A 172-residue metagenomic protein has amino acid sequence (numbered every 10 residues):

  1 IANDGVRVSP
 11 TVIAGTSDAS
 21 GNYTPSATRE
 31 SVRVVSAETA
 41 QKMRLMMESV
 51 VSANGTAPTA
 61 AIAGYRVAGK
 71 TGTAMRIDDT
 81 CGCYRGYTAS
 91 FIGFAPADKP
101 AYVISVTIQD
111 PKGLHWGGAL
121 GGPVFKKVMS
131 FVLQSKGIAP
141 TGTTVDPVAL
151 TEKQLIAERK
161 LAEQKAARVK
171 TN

Functional and structural regions predicted by a protein language model:
I1-S31, M47-G137: Active-site beta-strand/loop architecture of penicillin-binding DD-peptidases
G21-R29, G122-N172: Short, gly/Ser/Thr-rich active-site loops of penicillin-recognizing serine hydrolases
V32-T39: A conserved catalytic-loop motif detector
